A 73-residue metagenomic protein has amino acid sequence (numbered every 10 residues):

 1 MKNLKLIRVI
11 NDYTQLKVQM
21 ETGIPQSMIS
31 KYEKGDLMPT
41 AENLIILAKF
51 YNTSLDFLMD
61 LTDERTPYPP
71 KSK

Functional and structural regions predicted by a protein language model:
K2-E21, I46, K71-K73: Short basic helix-loop element that most often maps to the first helix and adjoining turn of HTH DNA-binding modules
T14, P25-M28, T40, S54: Short coil turns linking two alpha-helices in DNA-binding domains
G23, E42-F57: DNA major-groove recognition helix of helix-turn-helix/homeodomain DNA-binding modules
M59-K73: Short, charged recognition helix plus adjacent turn of helix-turn-helix-like nucleic-acid-binding domains
